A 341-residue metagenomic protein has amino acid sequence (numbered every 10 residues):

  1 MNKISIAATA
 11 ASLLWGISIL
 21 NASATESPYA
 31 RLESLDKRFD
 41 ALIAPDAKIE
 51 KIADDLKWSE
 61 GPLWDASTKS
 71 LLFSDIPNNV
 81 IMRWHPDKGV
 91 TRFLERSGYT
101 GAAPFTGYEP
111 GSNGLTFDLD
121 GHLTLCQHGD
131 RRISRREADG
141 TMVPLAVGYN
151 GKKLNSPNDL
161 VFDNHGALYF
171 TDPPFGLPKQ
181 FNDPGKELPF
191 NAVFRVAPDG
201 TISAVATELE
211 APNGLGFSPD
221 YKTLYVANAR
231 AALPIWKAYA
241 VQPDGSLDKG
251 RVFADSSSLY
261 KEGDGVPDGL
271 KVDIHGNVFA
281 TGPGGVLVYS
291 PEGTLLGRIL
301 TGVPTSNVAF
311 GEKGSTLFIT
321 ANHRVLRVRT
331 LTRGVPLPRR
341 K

Functional and structural regions predicted by a protein language model:
M1-I4: Positively charged n-region of N-terminal signal peptides that target proteins for export
A8-N21: Bacterial N-terminal signal peptides
S23-K341: Sequence-structural signature of mature extracellular/luminal beta-sheet repeat domains, prominently beta-propellers
